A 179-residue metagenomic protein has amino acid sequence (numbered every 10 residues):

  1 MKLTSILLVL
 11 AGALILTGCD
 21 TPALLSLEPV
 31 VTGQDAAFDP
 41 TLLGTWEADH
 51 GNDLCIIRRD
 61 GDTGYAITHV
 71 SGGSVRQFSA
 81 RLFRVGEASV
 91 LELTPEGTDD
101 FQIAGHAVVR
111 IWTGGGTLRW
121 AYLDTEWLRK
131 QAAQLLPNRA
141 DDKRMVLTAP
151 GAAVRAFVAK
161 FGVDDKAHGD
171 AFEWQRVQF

Functional and structural regions predicted by a protein language model:
M1-S5: Positively charged n-region of N-terminal signal peptides that target proteins for export
I6-A13: Sec-dependent N-terminal signal peptides
I15-G18: C-terminal motif of bacterial Sec signal peptides marking the signal peptidase cleavage site
D20-T41, D49-F179: Calycin-type beta-barrel ligand-binding domains and close structural analogs
